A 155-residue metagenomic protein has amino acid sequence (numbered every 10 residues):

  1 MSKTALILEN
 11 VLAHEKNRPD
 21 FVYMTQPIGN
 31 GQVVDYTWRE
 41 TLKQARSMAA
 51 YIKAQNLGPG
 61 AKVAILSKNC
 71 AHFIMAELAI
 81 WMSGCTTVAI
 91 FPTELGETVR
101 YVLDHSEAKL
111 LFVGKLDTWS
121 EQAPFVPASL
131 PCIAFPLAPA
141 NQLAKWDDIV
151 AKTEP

Functional and structural regions predicted by a protein language model:
S2-T25, K43: A short N-terminal helical cap/helix-turn-helix that marks the beginning of AMP-binding/adenylate-forming
M24-C70, I74, L78, L95-R100: Conserved AMP-binding/adenylate-forming core of the ANL superfamily
T25-P27, K109, G114, F135-P136: Conserved residues at the C-terminal ends of beta-strands
N30, D117-P155: ANL superfamily adenylate-forming
G58, T86, K109: Short acidic/polar active-site loop segments enriched in Thr and Asp
E77-T86, H105: Short hydrophobic alpha-helices that are characteristic scaffold elements of the AMP-binding
P92-P124: Conserved ATP-dependent adenylate/AMP-binding module captured primarily in the ANL superfamily
